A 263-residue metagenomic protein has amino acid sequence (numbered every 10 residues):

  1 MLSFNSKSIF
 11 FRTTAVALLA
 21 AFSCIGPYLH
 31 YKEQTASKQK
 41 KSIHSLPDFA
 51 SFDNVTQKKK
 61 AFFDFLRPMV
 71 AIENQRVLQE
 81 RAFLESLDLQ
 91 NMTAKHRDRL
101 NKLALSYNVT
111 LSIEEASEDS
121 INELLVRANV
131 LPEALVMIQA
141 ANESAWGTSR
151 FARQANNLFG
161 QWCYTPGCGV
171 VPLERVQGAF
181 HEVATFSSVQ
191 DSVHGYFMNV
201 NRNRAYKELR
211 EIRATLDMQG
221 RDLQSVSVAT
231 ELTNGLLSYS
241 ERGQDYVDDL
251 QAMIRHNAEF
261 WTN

Functional and structural regions predicted by a protein language model:
L2-I138, N142-N263: Catalytic cores of secreted/periplasmic lytic hydrolases that degrade extracellular macromolecules
